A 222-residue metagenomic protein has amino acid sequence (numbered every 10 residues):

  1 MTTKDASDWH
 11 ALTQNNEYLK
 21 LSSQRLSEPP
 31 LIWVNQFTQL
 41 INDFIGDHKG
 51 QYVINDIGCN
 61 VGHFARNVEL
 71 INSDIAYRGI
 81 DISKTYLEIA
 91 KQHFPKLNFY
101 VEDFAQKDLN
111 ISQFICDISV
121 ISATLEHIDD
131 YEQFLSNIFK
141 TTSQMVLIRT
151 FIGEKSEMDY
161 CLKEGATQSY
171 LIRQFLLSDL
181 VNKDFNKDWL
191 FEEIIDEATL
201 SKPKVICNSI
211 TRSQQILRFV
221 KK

Functional and structural regions predicted by a protein language model:
M1-G46: Conserved class I S-adenosyl-L-methionine
N55, V61-Q106: Class I SAM-dependent methyltransferase SAM/SAH-binding core
Q106-Q113: Short conserved loop adjoining the S-adenosyl-L-methionine
D117-D130: A short SAM/SAH-binding and catalytic strip from SAM-dependent methyltransferases
Q133-N137, T141: Short, conserved SAM-binding segment of the class I
Q144-G153: Conserved beta-strand signature within the Rossmann-like core of class I S-adenosyl-L-methionine
Q168-I195: Short alpha-helix
T199-K222: Core SAM-dependent methyltransferase catalytic element
